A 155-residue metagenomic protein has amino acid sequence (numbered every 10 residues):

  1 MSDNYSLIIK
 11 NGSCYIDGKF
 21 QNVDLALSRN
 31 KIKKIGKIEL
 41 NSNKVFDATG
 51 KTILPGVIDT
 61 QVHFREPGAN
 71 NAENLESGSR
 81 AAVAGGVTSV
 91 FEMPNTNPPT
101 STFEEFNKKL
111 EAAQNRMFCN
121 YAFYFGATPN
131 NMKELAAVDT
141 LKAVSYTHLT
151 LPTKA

Functional and structural regions predicted by a protein language model:
M1-N41: N-terminal metal-binding scaffold of metallo-dependent hydrolase/deaminase domains
E39-I53: Active-site metal-binding motif and surrounding structural segment of the metallo-beta-lactamase
K51-R116: Metal-associated gating/positioning segment near the N- to mid-region
I58-T60, Y121-F125: Hydrophobic faces of well-ordered beta-strands that scaffold small-molecule active sites in alpha/beta enzyme cores
A72-S79, N131-T140: Short, acidic/polar
A82, K109, V138-V144: Generic structural signal for hydrophobic
T88-S89, V144-Y146: Short acidic/polar active-site loop segments enriched in Thr and Asp
T147-P152: Conserved small/polar residues in nucleotide/adenosyl-binding loops
